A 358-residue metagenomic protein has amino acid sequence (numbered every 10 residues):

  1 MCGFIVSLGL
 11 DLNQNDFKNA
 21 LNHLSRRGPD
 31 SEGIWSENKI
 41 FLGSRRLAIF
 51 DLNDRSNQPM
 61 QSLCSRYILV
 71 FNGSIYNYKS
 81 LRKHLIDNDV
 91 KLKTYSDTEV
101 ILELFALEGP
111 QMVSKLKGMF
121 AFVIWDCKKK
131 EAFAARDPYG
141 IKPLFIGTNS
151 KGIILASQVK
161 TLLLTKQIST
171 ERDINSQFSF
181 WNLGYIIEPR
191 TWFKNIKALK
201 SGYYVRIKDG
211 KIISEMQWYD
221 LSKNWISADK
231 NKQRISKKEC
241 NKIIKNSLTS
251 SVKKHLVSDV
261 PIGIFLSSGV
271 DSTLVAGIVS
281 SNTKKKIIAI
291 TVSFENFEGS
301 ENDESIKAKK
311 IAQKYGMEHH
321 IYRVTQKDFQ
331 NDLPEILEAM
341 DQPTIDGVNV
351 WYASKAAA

Functional and structural regions predicted by a protein language model:
M1-D341, V350, S354: Cysteine-centered catalytic environments shared across enzyme families
I345-D346: Catalytic subdomain that performs nucleotidyl-dependent activation
A356-A358: Active-site nucleotide-sugar/metal-binding loop of Leloir-type enzymes
